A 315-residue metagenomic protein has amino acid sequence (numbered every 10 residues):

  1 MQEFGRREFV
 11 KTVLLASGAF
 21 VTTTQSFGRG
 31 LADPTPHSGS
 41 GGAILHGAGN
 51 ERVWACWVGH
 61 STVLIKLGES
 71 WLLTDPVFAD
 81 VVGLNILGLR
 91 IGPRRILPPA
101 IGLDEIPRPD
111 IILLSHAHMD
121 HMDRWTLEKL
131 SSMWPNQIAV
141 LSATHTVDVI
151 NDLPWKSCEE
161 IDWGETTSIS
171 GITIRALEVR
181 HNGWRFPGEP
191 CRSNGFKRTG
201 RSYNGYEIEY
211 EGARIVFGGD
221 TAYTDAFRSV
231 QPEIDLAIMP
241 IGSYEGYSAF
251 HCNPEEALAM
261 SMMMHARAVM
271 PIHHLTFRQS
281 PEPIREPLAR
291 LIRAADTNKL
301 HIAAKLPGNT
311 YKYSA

Functional and structural regions predicted by a protein language model:
M1-S17: N-terminal secretory signal peptides and thylakoid transit peptides that target proteins across membranes
F4-E8, A139-L141, A222-P307: Cap/insert and terminal regions of metallo-dependent hydrolase folds
T23-V58: C-terminal segment of N-terminal export signals and the immediately downstream linker at the start of the mature
G47, L67-A117, H121-S132, G183-S193 (+2 more regions): Pre-active-site segment of Zn-dependent metallo-hydrolases
G49-E51, V58-L67, S168-D235: Catalytic core of the metallo-beta-lactamase
I65, D75, H116, I174 (+4 more regions): Divalent metal-coordination and catalytic microenvironments
V81, H118-M122, V147-V149, E165-T167 (+5 more regions): Active-site environment of divalent metal-dependent phosphoester hydrolases
D123-S132, D152, Q279-A289: Metal-dependent catalytic neighborhoods of phosphoester/phosphodiester hydrolases
